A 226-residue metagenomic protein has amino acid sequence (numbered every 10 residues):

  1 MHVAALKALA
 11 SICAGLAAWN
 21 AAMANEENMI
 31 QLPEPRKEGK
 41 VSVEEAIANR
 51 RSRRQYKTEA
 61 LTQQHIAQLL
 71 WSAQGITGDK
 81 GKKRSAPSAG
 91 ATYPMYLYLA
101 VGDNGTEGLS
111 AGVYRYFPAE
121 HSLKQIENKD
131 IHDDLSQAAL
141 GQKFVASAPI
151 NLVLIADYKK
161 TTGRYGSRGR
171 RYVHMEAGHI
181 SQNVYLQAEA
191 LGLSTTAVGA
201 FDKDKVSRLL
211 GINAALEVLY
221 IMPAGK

Functional and structural regions predicted by a protein language model:
M1-A10: Bacterial N-terminal signal peptides that target proteins for export
S11, A21-A22: Cleavable N-terminal signal peptides
M23-A148, L209: N-terminal amphipathic, basic helical "cap/leader" segment at the start of enzyme domains
R50, L69, L97, L152-L154 (+2 more regions): Small-aliphatic-rich amphipathic alpha-helix that forms the alpha element of a beta-alpha
S147-N151, L219: Structural motif
I212-K226: A glycine-rich helix N-cap at a beta->alpha junction
